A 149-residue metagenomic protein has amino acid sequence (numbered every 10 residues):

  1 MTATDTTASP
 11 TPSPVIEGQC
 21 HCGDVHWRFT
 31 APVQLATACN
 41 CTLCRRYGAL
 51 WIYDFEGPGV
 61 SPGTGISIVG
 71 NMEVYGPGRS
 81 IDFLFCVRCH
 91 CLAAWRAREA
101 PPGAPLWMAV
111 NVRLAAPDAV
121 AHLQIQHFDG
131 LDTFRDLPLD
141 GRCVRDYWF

Functional and structural regions predicted by a protein language model:
T2-Q19, D24-F149: A short Gly-Trp-Pro
